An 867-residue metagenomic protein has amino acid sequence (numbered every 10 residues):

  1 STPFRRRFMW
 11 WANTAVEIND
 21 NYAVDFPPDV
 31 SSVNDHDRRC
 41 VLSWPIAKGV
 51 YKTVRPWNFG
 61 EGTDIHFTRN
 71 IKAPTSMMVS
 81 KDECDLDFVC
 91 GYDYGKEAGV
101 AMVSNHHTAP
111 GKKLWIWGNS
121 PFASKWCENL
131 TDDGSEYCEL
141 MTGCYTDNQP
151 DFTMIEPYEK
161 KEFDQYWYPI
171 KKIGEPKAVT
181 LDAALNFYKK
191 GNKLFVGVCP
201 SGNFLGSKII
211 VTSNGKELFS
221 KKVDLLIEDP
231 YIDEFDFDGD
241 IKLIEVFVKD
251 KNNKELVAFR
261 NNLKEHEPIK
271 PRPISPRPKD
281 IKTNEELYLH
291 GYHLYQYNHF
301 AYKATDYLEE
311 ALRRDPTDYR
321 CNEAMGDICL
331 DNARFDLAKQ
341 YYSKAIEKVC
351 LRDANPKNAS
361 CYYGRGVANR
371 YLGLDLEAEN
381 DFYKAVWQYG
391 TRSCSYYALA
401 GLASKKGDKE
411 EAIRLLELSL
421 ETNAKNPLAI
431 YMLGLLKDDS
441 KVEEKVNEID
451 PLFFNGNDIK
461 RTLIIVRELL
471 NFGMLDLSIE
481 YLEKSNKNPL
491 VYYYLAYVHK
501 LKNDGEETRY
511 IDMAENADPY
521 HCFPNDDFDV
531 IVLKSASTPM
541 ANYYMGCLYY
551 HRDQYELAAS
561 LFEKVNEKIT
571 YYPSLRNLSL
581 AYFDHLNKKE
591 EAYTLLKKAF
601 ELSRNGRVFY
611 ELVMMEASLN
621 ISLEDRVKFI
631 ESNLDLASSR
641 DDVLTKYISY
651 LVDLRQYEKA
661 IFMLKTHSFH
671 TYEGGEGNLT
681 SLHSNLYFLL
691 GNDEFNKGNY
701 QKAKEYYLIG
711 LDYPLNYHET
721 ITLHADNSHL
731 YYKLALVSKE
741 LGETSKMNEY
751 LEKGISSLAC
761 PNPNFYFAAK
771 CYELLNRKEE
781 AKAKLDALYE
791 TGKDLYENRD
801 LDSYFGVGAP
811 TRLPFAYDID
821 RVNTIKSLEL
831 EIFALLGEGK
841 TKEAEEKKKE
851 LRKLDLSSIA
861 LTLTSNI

Functional and structural regions predicted by a protein language model:
P3-K160, Y168: A contiguous, surface-exposed recognition patch within enzymatic or periplasmic domains that forms
P176-K282, A429, L436-G456, L501-L533 (+3 more regions): Long, contiguous interaction/recruitment modules in multidomain scaffold/adaptor proteins
L263, E267-Y288, R352-P356, D450-I459 (+6 more regions): TPR-adjacent "capping" and linker segments in tetratricopeptide-repeat scaffold/adaptor proteins
Y292-H293, D327, V367, G401 (+11 more regions): Residue-level recognition of tetratricopeptide repeat
R314, K348-A354, Q388, T422 (+12 more regions): Structural marker of alpha-solenoid helical repeat scaffolds
C321, A354-N355, C361, S395 (+15 more regions): TPR alpha-solenoid repeat register
A324, G364, A398, M432 (+11 more regions): Canonical tetratricopeptide repeat
